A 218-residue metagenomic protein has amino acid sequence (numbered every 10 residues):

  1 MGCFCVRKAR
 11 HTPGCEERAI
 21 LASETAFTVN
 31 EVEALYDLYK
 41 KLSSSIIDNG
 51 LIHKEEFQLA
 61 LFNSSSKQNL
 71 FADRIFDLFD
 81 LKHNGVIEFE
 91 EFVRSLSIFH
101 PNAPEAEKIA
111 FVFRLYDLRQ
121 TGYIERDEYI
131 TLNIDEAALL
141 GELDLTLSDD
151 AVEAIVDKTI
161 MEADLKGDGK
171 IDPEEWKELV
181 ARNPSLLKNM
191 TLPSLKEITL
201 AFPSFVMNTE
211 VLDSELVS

Functional and structural regions predicted by a protein language model:
C3-L70, K82: Eukaryote-specific detector of the first structured module of a protein
L38-K41, L51-K67, I87-P101, Y123-L147 (+1 more regions): Amphipathic regulatory helices of Ca2+-sensor modules
L42-S45, D77-F79, R114-Y116, M161-A163: Calcium-binding motifs, dominated by EF-hand helix-loop-helix domains
N49, N84, T121, K166-D168: Acidic carboxylate motifs that coordinate Ca2+ or other divalent cations, activating on Asp/Glu
K67-F79, I109: Short basic alpha-helical hairpin corresponding to helix-turn-helix/winged-helix-like nucleic-acid-binding
E105-D164: Extended, charged alpha-helical interaction scaffolds
A163, G167-P173: Solenoidal tandem-repeat scaffolds enriched in leucines and small polar residues
S185-S218: C-terminal helix/juxtamembrane-tail motif
